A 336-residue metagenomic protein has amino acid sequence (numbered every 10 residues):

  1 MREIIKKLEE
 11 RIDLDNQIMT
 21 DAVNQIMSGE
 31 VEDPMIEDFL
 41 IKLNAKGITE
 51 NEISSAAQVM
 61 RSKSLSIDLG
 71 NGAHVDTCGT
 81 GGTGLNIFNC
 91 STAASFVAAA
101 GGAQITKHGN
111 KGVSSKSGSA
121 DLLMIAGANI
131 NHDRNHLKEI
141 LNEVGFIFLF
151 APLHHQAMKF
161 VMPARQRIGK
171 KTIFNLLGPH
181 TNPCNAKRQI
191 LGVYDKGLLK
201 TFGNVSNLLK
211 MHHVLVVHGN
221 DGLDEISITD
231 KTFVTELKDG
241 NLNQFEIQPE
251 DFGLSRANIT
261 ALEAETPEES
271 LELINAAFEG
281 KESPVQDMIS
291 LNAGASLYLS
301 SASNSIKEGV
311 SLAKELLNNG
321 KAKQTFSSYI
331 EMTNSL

Functional and structural regions predicted by a protein language model:
M1-I12, T77-L85: N-terminal basic/disordered segments at the start of proteins
M1-R2, M19, I36, I53 (+4 more regions): A general structural signal for well-ordered alpha-helical segments in protein cores
K7, S62-L65, I87, G102 (+2 more regions): Glycine-rich anion-binding loops and their surrounding alpha/beta cores
L8-S54, S62-G70, M288-I289: N-terminal glycine-rich anion-binding loops that anchor highly charged ligand groups
D15, E32, T49, Q104 (+3 more regions): Helix N-cap / loop-to-helix initiation motif
L40, F88-V144: A glycine-rich phosphate/pyrophosphate-binding beta-strand-loop-alpha-helix module
I41-A45, F96-A100, A295-S301: Short glycine/serine- and small hydrophobic-enriched flexible loop segments
G47-V113: Active-site cofactor/substrate anionic-group-binding motifs, chiefly glycine- and Lys/Arg-rich phosphate-binding loops
